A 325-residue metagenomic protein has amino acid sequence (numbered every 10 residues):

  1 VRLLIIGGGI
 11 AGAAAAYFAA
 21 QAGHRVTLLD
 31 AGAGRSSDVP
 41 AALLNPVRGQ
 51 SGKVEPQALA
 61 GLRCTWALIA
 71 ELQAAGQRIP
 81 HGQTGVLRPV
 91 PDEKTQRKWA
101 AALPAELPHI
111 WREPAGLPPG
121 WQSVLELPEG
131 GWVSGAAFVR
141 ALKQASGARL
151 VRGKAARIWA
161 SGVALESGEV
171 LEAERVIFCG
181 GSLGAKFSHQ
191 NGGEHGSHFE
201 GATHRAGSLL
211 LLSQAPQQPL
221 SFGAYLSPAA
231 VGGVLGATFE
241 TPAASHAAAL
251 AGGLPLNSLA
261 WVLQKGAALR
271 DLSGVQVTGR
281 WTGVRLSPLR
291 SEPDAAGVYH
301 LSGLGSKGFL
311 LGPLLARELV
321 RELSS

Functional and structural regions predicted by a protein language model:
V1, E166-R175: Core beta-strand elements of the Rossmann-like FAD/NAD(P) dinucleotide-binding domain in flavoenzyme oxidoreductases
R2-T27: N-terminal Rossmann-like FAD-binding beta1-loop-alpha1 element of flavoenzymes
Q21-V39: Glycine-rich FAD pyrophosphate-binding loop
A42-S123: Dinucleotide-binding Rossmann-like beta1-alpha1 core, especially the glycine-rich loop that anchors the ADP
V151-G162: A conserved short coil-to-beta-strand element within the FAD-binding core of flavoproteins
A173-S221, G252-L256, L272-S273: Central helical "cap/lid" subdomain
E240-V284: Flavin-binding catalytic cores
V275-S325: C-terminal catalytic lobe of FAD-dependent flavoproteins
